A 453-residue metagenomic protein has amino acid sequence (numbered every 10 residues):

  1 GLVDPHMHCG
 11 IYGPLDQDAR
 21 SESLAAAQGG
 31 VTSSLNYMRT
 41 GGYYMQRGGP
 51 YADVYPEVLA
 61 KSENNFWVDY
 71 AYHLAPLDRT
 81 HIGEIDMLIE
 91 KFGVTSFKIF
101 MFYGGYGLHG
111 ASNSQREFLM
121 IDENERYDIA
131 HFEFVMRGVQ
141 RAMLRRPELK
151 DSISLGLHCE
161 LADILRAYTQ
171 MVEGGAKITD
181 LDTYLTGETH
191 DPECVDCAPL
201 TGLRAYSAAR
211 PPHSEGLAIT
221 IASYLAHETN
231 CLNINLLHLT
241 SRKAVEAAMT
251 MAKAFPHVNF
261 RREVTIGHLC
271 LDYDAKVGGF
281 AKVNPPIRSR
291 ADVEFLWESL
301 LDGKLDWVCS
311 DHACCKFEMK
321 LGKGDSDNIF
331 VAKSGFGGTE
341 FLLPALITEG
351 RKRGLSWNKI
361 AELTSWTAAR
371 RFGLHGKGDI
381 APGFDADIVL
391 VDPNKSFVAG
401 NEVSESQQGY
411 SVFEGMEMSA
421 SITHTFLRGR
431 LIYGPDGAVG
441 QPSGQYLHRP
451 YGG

Functional and structural regions predicted by a protein language model:
G1-N65: Metal-associated gating/positioning segment near the N- to mid-region
V3-Q17, M45, V68-H81, I121 (+2 more regions): Active-site mouth loops of central-metabolism enzymes
H6, A26, G30, Y70 (+11 more regions): Divalent metal-coordination and catalytic microenvironments
L15-S23, R79-L88, I221: Short, acidic/polar
N36, A71-L74, N233-H238: Short catalytic-loop micro-motif centered on adjacent basic/acidic residues
G83-V308, A313: Histidine/acidic residue-rich metal-binding segments in metalloenzymes
A198-C231, F280-A281, D306-V308, C314-N394: His/Asp/Glu-enriched, well-ordered alpha-helical/loop segment that forms or immediately abuts the divalent-metal
L321-N328, S334, P382-H448: C-terminal cap of metal-dependent C-N hydrolases
